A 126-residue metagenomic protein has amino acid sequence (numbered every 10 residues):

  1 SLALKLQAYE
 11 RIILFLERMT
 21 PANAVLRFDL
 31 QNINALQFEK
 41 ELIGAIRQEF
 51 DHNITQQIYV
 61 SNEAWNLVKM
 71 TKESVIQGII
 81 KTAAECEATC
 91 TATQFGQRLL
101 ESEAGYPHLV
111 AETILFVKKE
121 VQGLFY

Functional and structural regions predicted by a protein language model:
S1-Y126: Conserved non-transmembrane functional hotspots
